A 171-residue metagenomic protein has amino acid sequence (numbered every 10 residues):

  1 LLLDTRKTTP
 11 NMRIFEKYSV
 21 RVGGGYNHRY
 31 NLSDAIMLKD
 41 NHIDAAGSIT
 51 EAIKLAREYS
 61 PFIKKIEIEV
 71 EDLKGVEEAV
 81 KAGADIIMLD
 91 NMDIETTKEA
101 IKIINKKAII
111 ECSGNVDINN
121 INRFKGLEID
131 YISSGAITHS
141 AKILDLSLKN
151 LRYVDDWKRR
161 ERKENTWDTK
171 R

Functional and structural regions predicted by a protein language model:
L1-A82, I86, K98-I103, I109-C112 (+2 more regions): Acidic/glycine-rich phosphate/pyrophosphate-binding loops and surrounding catalytic core that coordinate Mg2+
N91, G114, A136: Short secondary-structure boundary segments
K107-A108, R152-Y153, R160: Short alpha-helix boundary/capping motifs
A136-W157: Short, charged, intrinsically disordered terminal tails
K158-K170: Short, low-complexity, charge-dense intrinsically disordered segments
